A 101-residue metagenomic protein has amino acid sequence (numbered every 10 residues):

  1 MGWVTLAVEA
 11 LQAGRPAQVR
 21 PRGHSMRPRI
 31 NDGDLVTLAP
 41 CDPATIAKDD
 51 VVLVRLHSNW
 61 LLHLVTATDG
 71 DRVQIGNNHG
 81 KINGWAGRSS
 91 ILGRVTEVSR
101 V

Functional and structural regions predicted by a protein language model:
M1-V101: Extended hydrophobic leader/signal-anchor segments used for secretion and membrane insertion
